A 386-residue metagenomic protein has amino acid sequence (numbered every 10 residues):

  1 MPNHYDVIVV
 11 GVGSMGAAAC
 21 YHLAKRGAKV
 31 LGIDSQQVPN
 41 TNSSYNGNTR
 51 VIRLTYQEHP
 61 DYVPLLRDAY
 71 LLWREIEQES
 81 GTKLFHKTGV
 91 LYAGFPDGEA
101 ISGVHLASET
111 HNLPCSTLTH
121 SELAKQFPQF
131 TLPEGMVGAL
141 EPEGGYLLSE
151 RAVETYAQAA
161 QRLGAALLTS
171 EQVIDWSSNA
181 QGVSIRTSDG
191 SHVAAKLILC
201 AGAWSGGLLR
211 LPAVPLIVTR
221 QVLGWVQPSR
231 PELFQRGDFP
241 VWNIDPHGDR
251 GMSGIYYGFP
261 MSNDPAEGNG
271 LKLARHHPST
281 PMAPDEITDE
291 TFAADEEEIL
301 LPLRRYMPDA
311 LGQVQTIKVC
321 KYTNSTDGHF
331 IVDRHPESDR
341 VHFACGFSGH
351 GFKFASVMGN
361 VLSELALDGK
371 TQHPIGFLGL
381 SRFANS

Functional and structural regions predicted by a protein language model:
P2-G13: Beta1/beta-strand and adjacent pyrophosphate-binding region of the FAD-binding site in flavoprotein oxidoreductases
G16-A17: N-terminal Rossmann-fold NAD(P) dinucleotide-binding loop
Y21-K25, K83-F85, S191-H192, K196 (+1 more regions): Active-site substrate-recognition segment that forms the wall of the catalytic cavity or substrate channel
A24-Y45: Glycine-rich FAD pyrophosphate-binding loop
T49-Q126, I255: Dinucleotide-binding Rossmann-like beta1-alpha1 core, especially the glycine-rich loop that anchors the ADP
E75, F95-T169, D175-Q181: Flavin (FAD/FMN) cofactor-binding and adjacent substrate-gating region of FAD-dependent oxidoreductase domains
S121-K125, Y146, P281, A293-S356 (+2 more regions): Flavin (FAD/FMN) cofactor-binding core of flavoprotein oxidoreductases
L147-E232: Predominantly flavin-linked oxidoreductase catalytic cores and closely associated redox partners
